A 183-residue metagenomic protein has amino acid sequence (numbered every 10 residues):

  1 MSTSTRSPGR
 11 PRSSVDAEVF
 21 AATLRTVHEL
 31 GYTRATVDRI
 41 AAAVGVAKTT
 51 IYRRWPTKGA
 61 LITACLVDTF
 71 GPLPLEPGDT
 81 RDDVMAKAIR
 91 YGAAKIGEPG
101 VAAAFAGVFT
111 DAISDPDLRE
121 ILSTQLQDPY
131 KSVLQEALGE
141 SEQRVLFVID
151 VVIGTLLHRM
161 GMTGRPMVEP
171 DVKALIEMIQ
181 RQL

Functional and structural regions predicted by a protein language model:
M1-L30, R34-A43, A60: Basic, helix-initiating cap at the start of DNA-binding domains
A22-L30, V84, Y91, A104-D111 (+2 more regions): Solvent-exposed, amphipathic alpha-helical segments
V44-W55: Short hydrophobic/aromatic patch on the recognition helix
T57-I62, P72: Short amphipathic alpha-helical segment with a characteristic S/N-K-E followed by hydrophobic residues
C65, I96-T124: Amphipathic alpha-helical segments used for helix-helix packing
L73-A102, V148: Hydrophobic alpha-helical connector segments
F109, E142-T163, E169-Q180: Hydrophobic alpha-helical segments that form the core of small-molecule binding pockets and/or dimer interfaces
P116-E142: Amphipathic alpha-helical packing segments from all-alpha helical-bundle domains
